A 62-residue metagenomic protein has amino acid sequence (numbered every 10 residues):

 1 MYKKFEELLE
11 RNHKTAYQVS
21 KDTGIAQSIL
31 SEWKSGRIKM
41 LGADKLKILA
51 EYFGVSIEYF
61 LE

Functional and structural regions predicted by a protein language model:
M1-T15: A short, Lys/Arg-rich alpha-helix, primarily the initiator
E7, K21, E32, E62: DNA-binding alpha-helical recognition surfaces that contact promoter or target DNA
L9, S20, A50: The alpha-helix within a helix-turn-helix
H13, M40-A43: Residue at a beta-strand N-cap/secondary-structure junction
Q18, I29, Y59: Residues in the helix-turn-helix
I25-M40: Recognition helix of helix-turn-helix/homeodomain-like DNA-binding domains that insert into the DNA major groove
D44-Y59: DNA major-groove recognition helix of helix-turn-helix/homeodomain DNA-binding modules
